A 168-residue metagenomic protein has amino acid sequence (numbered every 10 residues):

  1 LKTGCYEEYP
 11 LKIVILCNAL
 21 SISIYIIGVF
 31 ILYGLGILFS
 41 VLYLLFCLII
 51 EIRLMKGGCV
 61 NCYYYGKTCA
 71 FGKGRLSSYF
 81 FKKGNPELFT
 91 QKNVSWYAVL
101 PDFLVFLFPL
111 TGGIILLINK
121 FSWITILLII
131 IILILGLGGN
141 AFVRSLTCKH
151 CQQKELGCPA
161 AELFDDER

Functional and structural regions predicted by a protein language model:
L1-I26: Cytosolic-side membrane-entry/anchor segment at the start of a transmembrane helix
C17-Y25, Q91-G113: Core segments of transmembrane alpha-helices that mediate helix-helix packing or line hydrophobic substrate/ligand
V29-V41, I115-I126: Helix-coil boundary and interhelical linker segments in multi-pass alpha-helical membrane proteins
L35-K67, I134-V143: Hydrophobic alpha-helical membrane-embedded segments
F46, L104-T111, I131-L135: Membrane-embedded alpha-helical transmembrane segments of multi-pass integral membrane proteins
Y63-G66, A70-K73, Q152-E155, P159-E162: Cys/His-coordinated zinc-binding microdomains
F71-Y97: Short membrane-interface loop/juxtamembrane segments of multi-pass integral membrane proteins
I118-A160: Alpha-helical transmembrane segments and their immediate juxtamembrane interface regions
